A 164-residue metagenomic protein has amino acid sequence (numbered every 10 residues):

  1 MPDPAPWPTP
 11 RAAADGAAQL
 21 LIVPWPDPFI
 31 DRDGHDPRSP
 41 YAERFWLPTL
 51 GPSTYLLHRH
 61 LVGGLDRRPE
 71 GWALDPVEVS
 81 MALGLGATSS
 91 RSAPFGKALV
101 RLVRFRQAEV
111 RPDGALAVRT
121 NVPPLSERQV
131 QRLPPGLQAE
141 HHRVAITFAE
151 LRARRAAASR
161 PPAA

Functional and structural regions predicted by a protein language model:
M1-E78: Short recognition helix of helix-turn-helix/winged-helix DNA-binding domains
D15-G16, I22, A115-P123, Q129 (+1 more regions): Terminal low-complexity "docking" segments
R44, P48, P52, H60-G63 (+5 more regions): Charged/polar, solvent-exposed surface patches and flexible loops
S53, R68, R106-E109, E140 (+1 more regions): Short secondary-structure junctions and interdomain/linker hinges
R67-A117: Winged helix-turn-helix DNA-binding recognition segment
V122-R160: Short, amphipathic alpha-helical interaction segments positioned at domain boundaries
